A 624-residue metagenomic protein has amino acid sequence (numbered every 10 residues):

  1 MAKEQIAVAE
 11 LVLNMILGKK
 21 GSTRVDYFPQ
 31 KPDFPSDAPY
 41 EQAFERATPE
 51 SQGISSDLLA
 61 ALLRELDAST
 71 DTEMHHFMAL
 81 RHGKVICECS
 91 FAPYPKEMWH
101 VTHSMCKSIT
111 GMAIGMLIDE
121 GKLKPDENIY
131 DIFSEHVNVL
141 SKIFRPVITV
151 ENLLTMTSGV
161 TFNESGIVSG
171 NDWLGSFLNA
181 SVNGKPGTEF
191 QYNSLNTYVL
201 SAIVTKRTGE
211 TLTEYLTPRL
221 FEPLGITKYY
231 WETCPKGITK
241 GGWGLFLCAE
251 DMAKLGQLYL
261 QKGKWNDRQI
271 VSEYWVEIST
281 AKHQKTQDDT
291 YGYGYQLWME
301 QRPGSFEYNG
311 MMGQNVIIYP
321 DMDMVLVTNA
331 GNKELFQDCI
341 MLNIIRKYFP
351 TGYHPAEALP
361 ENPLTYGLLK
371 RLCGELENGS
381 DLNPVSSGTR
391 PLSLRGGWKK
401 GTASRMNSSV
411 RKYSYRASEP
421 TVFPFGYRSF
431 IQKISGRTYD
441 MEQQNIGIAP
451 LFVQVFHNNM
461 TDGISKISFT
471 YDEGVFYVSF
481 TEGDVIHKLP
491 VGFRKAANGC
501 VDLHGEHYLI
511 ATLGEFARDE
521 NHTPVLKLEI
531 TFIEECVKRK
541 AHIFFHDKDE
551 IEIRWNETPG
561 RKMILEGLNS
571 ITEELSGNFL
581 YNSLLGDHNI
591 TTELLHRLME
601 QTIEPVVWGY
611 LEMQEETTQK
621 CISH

Functional and structural regions predicted by a protein language model:
M1-P95, I118-K124, T155, P363-M441 (+2 more regions): N-terminal leader/targeting segments and the immediately adjacent pre-domain N-terminus
G83, V101-D126, L153, L200-V204 (+1 more regions): Active-site SXXK
E120-S158, N179, E210-W243: Active-site helix/loop module of the DD-peptidase/beta-lactamase fold, centered on the serine-lysine SxxK catalytic
S158-T233: A small/polar active-site loop signature that marks catalytic segments
N196-I203, G241-K264, Q314-G331: Active-site-proximal alpha-helical segments within enzyme catalytic domains
L216-T217, F221-T280: Active-site-proximal binding-pocket segments
V276-T328: Active-site Gly/Thr loop motif
T438-G560, L565-E573: Substrate-recognition/cap regions that form aromatic- and gly/pro-loop-enriched pockets for small-molecule ligands
